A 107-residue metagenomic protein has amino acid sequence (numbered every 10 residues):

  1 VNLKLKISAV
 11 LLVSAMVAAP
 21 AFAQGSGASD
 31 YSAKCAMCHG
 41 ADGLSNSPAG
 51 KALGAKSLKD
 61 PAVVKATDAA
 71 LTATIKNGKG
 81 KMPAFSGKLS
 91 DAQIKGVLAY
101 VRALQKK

Functional and structural regions predicted by a protein language model:
V1-Q24, Y100-K107: Post-cleavage N-terminal segment of exported redox proteins
L12, K51-G54, A73, V97: Short, glycine/charged-enriched secondary-structure capping and boundary segments
A15-S32, N46, V64, A70: Electrostatic cytochrome c docking/interface patches
G25-G54, K79-P83, A103-K107: Periplasmic/extracellular electron-transfer cofactor-ligation site, primarily the c-type cytochrome heme-c attachment
K56-A69, F85-I94: Electron-transfer interface patches adjacent to heme c in soluble/periplasmic c-type cytochromes and di-/multiheme
V64-G80: Short Fe-S-cluster ligation motifs
T74-I75, S86-K107: C-terminal capping alpha-helices of c-type cytochrome domains
